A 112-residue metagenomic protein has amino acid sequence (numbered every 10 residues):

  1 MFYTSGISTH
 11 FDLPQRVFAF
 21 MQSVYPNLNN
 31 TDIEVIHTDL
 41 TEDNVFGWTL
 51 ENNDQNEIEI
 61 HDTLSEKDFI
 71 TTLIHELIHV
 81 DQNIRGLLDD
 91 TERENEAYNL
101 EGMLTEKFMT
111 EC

Functional and structural regions predicted by a protein language model:
M1-S5: Acidic/histidine-rich, surface-exposed loop or edge segments in extracytoplasmic proteins
S8-D32: Zn2+-dependent metallopeptidase catalytic core
L13, I70, R93: Hydrophobic (often cysteine-bearing) scaffold residues that line and stabilize catalytic clefts of nucleotide/cofactor
E34-V35, K107: Catalytic core of nucleotide-sugar-dependent glycosyltransferases
I36-E57, K67: Catalytic zinc-binding patch centered on the HExxH motif and its immediate surroundings that defines zinc-dependent
D54-L73, L87-D89: Short pre-active-site segment immediately N-terminal to the catalytic Zn-binding motif
T72, E76-V80, I84: Catalytic glutamate of the conserved HExxH
D89-C112: Post-HExxH zinc-binding segment in Zn-dependent metallohydrolases
